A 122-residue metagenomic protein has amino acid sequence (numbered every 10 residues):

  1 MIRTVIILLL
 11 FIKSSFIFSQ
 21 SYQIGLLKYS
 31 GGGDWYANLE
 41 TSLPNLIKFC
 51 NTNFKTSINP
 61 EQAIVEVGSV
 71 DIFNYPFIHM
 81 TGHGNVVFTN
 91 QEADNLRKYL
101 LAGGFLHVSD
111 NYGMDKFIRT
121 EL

Functional and structural regions predicted by a protein language model:
T4-S14: Sec-dependent N-terminal signal peptides
I12, F16-I17, A63-I64, T89-Q91: Short, functional N-terminal and low-complexity linear motifs
F18-F77, T81-G84: Aromatic-Pro/Gly-enriched surface loop or interdomain linker that acts as a lid/target-recognition segment
I24, F77-I118: Short alpha-beta junction capping motif
T41-N45, F49, Q91, N95 (+1 more regions): Extracytoplasmic/secreted proteins, especially bacterial periplasmic and envelope-associated proteins
G68-I72, L100, I118, L122: Charge-rich, low-complexity amphipathic helices in intrinsically disordered tails/linkers adjacent to domains
